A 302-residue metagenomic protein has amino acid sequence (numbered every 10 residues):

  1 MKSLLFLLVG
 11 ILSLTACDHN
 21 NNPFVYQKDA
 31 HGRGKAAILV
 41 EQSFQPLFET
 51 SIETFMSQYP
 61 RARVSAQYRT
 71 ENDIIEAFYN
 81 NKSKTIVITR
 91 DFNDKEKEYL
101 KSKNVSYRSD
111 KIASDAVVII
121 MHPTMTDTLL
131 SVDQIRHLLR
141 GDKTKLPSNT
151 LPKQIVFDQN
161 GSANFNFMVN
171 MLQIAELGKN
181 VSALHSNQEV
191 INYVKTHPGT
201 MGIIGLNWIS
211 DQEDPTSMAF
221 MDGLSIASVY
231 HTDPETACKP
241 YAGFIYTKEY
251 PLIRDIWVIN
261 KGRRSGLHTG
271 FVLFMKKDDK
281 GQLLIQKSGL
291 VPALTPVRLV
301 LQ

Functional and structural regions predicted by a protein language model:
L5-T15: Bacterial N-terminal signal peptides
C17-P60, Q67-E71, E76-Y79, I112-D115 (+1 more regions): Exported/periplasmic ABC-transporter solute-binding proteins
L39, S65, K84-V87: Short, conserved beta-strand segments within well-ordered enzyme catalytic domains that often line or immediately flank
A62, K103-V105, D222: A short helix-to-beta-strand connector/capping loop
N72-K103: Pocket-flanking alpha-helical
